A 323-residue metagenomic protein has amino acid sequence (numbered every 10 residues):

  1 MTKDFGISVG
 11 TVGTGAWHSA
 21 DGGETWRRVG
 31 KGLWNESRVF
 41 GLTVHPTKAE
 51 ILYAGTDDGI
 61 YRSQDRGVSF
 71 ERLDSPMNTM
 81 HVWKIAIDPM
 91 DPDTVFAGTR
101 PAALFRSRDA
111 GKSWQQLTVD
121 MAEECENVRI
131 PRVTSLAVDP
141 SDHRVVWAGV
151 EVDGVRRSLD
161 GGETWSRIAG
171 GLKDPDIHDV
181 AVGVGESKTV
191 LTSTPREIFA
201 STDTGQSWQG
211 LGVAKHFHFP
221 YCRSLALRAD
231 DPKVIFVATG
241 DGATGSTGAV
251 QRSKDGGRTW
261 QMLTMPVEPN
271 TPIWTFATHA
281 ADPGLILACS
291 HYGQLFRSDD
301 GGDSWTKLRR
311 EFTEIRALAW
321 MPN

Functional and structural regions predicted by a protein language model:
M1-N323: Extracellular glycan-interacting surfaces
